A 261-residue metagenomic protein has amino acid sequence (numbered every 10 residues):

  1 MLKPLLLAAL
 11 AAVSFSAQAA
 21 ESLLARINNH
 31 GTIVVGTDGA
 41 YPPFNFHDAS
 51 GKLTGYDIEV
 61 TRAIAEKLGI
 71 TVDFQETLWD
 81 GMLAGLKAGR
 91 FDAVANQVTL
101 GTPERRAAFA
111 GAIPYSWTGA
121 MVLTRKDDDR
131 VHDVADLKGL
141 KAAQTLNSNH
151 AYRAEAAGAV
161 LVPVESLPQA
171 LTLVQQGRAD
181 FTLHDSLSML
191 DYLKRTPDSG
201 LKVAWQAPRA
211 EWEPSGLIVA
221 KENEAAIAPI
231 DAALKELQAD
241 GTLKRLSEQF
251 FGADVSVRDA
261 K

Functional and structural regions predicted by a protein language model:
E21-S22, N149-V162, G200-V203, A232-K261: Ligand-binding clefts/hinges and TM-proximal coupling segments of bilobed small-molecule sensing domains
G31-T54: Short glycine-rich His-centered loop
I33-V34, G69-T71, A88-N96, L140 (+3 more regions): Alpha-to-beta junction loops
N45-A49, T61-I70, V134, T145-S166 (+2 more regions): Ligand-binding cleft/hinge of the Venus flytrap
I58, F74-A84, D129, L146-S148 (+1 more regions): Short helix-initiation/N-cap motifs at beta->coil->alpha
I58, R62, E66, T71-D136 (+2 more regions): Acidic, polar ligand-binding/catalytic clefts
E59-K67, D128, A135, L140-K141 (+2 more regions): Extended ligand-binding regions for polar small-molecule ligands
S116-L123, S186, L190-L234, A253-K261: Periplasmic-binding protein-like
